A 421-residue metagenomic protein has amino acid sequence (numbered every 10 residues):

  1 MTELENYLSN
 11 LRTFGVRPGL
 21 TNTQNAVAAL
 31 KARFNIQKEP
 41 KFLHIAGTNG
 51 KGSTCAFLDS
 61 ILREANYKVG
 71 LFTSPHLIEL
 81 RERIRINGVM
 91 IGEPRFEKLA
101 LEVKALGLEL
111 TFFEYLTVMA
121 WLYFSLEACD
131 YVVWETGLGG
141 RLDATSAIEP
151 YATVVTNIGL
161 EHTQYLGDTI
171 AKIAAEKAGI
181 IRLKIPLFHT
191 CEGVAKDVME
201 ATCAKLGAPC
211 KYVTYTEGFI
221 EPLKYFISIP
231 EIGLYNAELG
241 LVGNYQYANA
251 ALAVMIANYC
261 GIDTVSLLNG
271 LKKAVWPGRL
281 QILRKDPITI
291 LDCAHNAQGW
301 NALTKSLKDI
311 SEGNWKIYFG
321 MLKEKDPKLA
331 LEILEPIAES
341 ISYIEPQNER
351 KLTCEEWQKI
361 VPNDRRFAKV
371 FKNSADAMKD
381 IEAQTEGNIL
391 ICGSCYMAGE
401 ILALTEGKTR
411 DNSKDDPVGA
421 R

Functional and structural regions predicted by a protein language model:
M1-V16: Charged, amphipathic alpha-helical linker segments immediately N-terminal to NTP-binding catalytic cores
L20-Q24, A28-E39, E64-I148, Q164-L166 (+1 more regions): ATP-dependent carboxylate-amine ligase catalytic core
E39-K41, L126, Y131-T136, D143-V154 (+3 more regions): Nucleotide phosphate-binding/pyrophosphate-handling subdomain across enzymes that bind or process nucleotide phosphates
S53-F57: Hydrophobic positions on the alpha1 helix immediately C-terminal to the Walker A/P-loop
P75, M119-Y165, K196-N236: Extended acidic/charged loop-beta regions that coordinate divalent cations and stabilize anionic phosphate/carboxylate
E192-T202, G207-K211, E221-K224, I288-T289 (+1 more regions): C-terminal helical cap/extension that packs against the catalytic core of soluble nucleotide-cofactor enzymes
Q347-N348, R410-R421: Short, flexible loop segments at boundaries between secondary-structure elements
D376-E406: A glycine-rich beta-strand to alpha-helix segment that forms a phosphate/ribose-binding loop at ligand/cofactor sites
